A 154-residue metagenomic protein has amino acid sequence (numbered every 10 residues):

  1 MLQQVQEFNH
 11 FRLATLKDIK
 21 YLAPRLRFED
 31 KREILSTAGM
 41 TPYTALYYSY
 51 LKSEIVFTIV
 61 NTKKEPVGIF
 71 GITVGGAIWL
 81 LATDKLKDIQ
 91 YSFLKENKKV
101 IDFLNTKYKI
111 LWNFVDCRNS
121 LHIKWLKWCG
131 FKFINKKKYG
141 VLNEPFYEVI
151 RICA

Functional and structural regions predicted by a protein language model:
L2-P24: A short beta-loop-alpha structural element at the N-terminal edge of CoA-dependent acyl/N-acetyltransferase catalytic
F28-L46: Conserved GNAT-fold acetyl-CoA-binding loop/helix
L46-T58, G68, K109, E144: A short helix-loop-beta-strand connector motif used in the catalytic cores of GNAT acetyltransferases and, in some
T58, K64-W79: Conserved beta-strand in the GNAT
W79-K95: A short, internal acetyl-CoA/4′-phosphopantetheine-binding micro-motif in the GNAT/acyltransferase core
E96-L111: Conserved acyl-CoA
Y108-K127, K132, K138-L142: Conserved beta-strand-loop-alpha-helix junction that forms the acyl-donor binding cleft
Y139-A154: C-terminal "cap" of GNAT-fold acetyltransferases
